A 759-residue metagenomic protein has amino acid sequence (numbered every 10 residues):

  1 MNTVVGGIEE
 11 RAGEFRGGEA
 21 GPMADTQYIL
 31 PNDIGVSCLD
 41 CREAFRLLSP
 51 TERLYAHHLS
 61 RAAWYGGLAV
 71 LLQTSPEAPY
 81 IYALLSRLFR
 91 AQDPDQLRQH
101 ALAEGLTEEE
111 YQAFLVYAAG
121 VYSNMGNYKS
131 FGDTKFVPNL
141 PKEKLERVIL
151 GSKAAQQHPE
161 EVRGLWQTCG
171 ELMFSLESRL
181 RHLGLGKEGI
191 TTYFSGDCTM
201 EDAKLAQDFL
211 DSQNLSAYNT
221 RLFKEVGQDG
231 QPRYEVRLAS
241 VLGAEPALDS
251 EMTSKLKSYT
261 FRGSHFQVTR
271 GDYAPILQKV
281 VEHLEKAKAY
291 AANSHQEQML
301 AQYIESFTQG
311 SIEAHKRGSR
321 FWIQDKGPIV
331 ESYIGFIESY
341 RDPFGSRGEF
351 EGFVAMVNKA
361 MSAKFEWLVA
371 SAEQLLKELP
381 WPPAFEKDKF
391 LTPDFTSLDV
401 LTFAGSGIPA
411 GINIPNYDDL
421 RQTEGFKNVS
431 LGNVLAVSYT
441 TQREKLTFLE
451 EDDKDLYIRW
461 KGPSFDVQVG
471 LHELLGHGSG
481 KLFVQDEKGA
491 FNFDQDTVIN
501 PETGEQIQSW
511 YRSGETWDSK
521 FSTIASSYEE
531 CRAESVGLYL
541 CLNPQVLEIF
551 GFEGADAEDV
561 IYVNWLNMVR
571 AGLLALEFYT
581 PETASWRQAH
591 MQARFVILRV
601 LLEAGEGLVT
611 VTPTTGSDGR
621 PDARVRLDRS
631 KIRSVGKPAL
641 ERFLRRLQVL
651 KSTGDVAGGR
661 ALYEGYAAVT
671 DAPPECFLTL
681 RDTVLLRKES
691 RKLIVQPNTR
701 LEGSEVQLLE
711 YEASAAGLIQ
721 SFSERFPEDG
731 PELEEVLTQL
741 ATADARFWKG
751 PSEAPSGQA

Functional and structural regions predicted by a protein language model:
N2-I8, F15-L30, R53, A759: Intrinsically disordered, low-structural-confidence terminal and linker regions
G21-Q96: N-terminal-proximal low-complexity accessory segments that begin disordered and transition into the first
C41, V70, W517-K520, I524-C531 (+1 more regions): Long, well-structured alpha-helical subdomains associated with metal-dependent extracellular/ecto-lumenal hydrolases
S49, N293, V467-L482, A533 (+1 more regions): Active-site recognition of the HExxH zinc-binding catalytic motif
R98-Q99, S294-A301, H315, D486-N492 (+2 more regions): Short, glycine/acidic-rich hinge or "gate" loops at secondary-structure transitions that mediate conformational
A113, A118, Y122-Y259, G263-K461 (+1 more regions): Contiguous, non-catalytic segments that form substrate-binding/exosite surfaces or channel walls
G480-E529: Post-HEXXH active-site segment of zinc metalloproteases
D618-A759: Extended, compositionally biased alpha-helical segments that mediate assembly or anchoring
